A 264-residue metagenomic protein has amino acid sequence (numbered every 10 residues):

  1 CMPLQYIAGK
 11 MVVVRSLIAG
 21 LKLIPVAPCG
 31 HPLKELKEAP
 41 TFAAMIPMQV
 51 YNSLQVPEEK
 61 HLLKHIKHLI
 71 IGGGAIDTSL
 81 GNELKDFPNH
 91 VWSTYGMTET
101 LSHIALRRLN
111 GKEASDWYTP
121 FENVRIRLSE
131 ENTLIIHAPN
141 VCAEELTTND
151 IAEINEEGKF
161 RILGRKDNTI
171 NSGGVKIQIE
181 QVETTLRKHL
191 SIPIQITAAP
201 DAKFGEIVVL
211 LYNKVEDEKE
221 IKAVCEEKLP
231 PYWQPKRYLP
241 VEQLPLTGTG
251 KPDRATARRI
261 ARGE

Functional and structural regions predicted by a protein language model:
C1-N52: AMP-binding/adenylate-forming
T41-F42, K67, D150: Conserved acidic residues
F42-A44, I70, L211: Structural motif
I46, G73, G96, D150 (+1 more regions): Active-site glycine-centered loops adjacent to acidic/histidine catalytic or metal-binding residues that shape
V56-G111: Gly/Ser/Thr-rich phosphate-binding loop
R125-T147, I151-E153, K159, N213: AMP-binding/adenylate-forming core of the ANL superfamily
I151-W233: AMP-binding/adenylate-forming catalytic core of the ANL superfamily
T197, V209-L211, V224-E264: Conserved C-terminal "lid"/linker of ANL adenylate-forming enzymes
